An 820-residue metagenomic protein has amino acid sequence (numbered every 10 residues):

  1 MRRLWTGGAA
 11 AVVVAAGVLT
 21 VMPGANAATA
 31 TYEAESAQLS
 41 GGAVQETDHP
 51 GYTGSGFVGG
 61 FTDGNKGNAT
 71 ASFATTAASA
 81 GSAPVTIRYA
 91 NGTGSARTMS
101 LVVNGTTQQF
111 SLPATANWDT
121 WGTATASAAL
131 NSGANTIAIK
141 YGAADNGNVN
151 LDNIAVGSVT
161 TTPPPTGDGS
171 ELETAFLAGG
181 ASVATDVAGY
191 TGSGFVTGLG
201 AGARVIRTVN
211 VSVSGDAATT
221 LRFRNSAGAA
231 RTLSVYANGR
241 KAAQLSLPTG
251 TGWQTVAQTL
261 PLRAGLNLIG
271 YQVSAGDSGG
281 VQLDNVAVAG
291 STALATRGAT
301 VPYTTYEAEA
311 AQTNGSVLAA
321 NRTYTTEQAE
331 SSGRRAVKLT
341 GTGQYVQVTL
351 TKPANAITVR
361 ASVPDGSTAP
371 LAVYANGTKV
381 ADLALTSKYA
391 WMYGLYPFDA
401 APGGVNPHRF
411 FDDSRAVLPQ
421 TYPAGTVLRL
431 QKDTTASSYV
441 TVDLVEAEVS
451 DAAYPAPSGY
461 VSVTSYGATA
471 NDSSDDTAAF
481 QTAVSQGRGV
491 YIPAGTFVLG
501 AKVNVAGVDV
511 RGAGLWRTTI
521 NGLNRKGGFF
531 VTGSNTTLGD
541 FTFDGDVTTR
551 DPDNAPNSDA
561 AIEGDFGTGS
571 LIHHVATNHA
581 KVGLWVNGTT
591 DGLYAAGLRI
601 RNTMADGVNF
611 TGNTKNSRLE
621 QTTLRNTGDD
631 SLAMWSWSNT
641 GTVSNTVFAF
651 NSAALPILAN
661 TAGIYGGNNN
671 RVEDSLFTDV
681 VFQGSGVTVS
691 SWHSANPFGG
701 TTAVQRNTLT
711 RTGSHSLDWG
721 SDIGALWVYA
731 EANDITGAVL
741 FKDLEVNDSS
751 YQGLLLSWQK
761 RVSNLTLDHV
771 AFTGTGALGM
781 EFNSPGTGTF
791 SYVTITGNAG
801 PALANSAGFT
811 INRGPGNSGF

Functional and structural regions predicted by a protein language model:
M1-A27: Secretory targeting and sorting signals
G8, N26-A456, R706: Extracytoplasmic
G41-G51, G56, A178-G189, Q312-T326 (+12 more regions): Small-residue (G/S/T/A) turn/hinge positions that recur once per unit in extracellular repeat modules
A319-T325, R334-R335, L339, V346 (+9 more regions): Catalytic domains of carbohydrate-active enzymes that cleave complex glycans
V463-P493, V498: Acidic Gly/Asp/Thr-rich repetitive segments characteristic of extracellular carbohydrate-active and adhesion proteins
F480-Q481, S485-Q486, F497-R511, T519-G569 (+3 more regions): Extracellular beta-strand-rich solenoid/capping regions of secreted or surface-exposed proteins that bind or remodel
L499-K502, L515, T519-G527, V547-D553 (+10 more regions): Short glycine/acidic-rich loop motifs that flank beta-strands on beta-rich extracellular proteins
A513-W516, S534-G545, T568-H579, T590-A605 (+9 more regions): Right-handed parallel beta-helix
